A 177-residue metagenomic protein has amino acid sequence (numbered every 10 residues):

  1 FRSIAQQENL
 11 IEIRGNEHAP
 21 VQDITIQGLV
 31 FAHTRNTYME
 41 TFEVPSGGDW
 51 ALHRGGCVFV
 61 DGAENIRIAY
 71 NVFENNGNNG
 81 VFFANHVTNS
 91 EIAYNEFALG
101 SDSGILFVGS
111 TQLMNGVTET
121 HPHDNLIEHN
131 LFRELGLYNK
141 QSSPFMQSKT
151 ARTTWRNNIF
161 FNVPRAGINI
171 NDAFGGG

Functional and structural regions predicted by a protein language model:
F1-G62, R67, L113-M114: Extracellular polysaccharide-degrading/modifying enzymes targeting complex plant/algal/animal polysaccharides
A32-T34, H53-R54, I66, N75-G77 (+6 more regions): Surface-exposed loop/turn segments connecting beta-strands in extracellular beta-rich domains
R35-T41, G77-A84, S101-V108, G136-S143 (+1 more regions): Short glycine/acidic-rich loop motifs that flank beta-strands on beta-rich extracellular proteins
P45-F59, L99, S103, F107-H121 (+2 more regions): Aromatic- and acidic-residue-enriched carbohydrate-binding clefts of CAZyme catalytic domains
W50, V60-D61, F73-N75, F83-N85 (+6 more regions): Low-complexity, polar/charged sequence tracts that form flexible coils or short amphipathic helices and often embed
